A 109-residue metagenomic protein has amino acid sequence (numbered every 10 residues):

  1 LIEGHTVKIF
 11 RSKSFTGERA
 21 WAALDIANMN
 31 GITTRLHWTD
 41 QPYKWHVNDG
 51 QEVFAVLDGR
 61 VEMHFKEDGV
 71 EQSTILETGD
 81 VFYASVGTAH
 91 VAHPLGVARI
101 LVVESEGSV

Functional and structural regions predicted by a protein language model:
L1-L36: A short, N-terminal "cap"/entry segment at the start of jelly-roll beta-barrel domains of the cupin/DSBH fold
G17, W45-H46: Short loop/turn motifs at secondary-structure junctions and domain boundaries
N30, L57-D58, E77-T78, G96: A cytosolic small-molecule/anion-sensing beta-strand core signal
W38-T39, V47-K66, V103: Short, conserved beta-strand element in jelly-roll/cupin
K44, V53, Q72-T74: Short, surface-exposed secondary-structure edge patches
E67-V86: Short acidic-glycine-tyrosine-enriched beta hairpin
V86-V109: Ligand-binding loop in jelly-roll beta-barrel domains
